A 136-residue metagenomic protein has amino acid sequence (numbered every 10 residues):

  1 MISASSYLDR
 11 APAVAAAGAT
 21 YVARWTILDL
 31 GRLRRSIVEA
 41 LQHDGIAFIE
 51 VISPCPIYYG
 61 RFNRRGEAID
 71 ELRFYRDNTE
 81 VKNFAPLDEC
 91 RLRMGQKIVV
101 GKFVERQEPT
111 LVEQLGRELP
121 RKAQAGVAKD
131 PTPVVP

Functional and structural regions predicted by a protein language model:
M1-E39: Conserved thiamine diphosphate
S3, A23-R24, E50, K102-V104: Structural signal for conserved beta-strand scaffold positions within catalytic alpha/beta enzyme cores
A13-T26, L41-D44, F48-P56, F62: Active-site rim beta-loop-alpha module in soluble metabolic enzymes
V38, A47, P131: Conserved AdoMet/S-adenosylmethionine-binding subsite of the radical SAM
S53-P136: Flexible, low-complexity linker and terminal segments
